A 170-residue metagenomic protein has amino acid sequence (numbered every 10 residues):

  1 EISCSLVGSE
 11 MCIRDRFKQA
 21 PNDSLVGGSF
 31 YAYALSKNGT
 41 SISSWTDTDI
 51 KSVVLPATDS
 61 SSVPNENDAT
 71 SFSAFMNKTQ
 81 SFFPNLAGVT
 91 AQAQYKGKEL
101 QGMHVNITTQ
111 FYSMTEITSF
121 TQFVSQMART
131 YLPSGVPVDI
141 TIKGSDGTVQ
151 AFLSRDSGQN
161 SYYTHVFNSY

Functional and structural regions predicted by a protein language model:
E1, R14, S61-N65: Solvent-exposed alpha-helical segments and adjacent loops that form catalytic or protein-interaction surfaces
I2-G8, C12: Single conserved hydrophobic/aromatic residue that forms the stacking wall/gate of nucleotide- or nucleobase-binding
E10-P21, Y131-S154: A short amphipathic beta-strand at an alpha->beta junction
P21-S81: Surface-exposed beta-loop interaction hotspot
T79-G88, L132-G135: Short secondary-structure junctions
F83-T109: Short edge beta-strands and adjacent turn/loop segments
T108-V138: C-terminal soluble interaction/assembly domains
L153-Y170: C-terminal region signature
